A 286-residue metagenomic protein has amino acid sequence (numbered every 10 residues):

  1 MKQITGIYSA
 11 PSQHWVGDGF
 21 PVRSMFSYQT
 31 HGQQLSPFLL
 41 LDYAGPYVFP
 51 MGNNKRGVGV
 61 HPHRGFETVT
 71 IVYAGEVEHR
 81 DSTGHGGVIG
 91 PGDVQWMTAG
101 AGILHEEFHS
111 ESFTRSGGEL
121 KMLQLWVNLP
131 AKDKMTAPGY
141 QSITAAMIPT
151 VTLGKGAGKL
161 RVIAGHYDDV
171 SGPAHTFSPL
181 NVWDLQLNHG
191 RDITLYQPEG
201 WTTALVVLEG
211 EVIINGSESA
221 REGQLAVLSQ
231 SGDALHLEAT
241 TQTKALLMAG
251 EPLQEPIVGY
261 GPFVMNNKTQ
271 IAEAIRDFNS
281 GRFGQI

Functional and structural regions predicted by a protein language model:
M1-I286: Jelly-roll (double-stranded beta-helix
